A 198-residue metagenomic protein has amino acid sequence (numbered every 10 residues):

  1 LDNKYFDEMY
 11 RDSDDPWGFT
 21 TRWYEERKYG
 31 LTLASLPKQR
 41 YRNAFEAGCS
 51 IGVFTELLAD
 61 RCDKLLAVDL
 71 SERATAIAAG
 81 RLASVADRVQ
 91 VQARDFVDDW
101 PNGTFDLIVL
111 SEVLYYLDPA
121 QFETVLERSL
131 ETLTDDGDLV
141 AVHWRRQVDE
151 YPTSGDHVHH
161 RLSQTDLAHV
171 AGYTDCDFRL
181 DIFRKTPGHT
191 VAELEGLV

Functional and structural regions predicted by a protein language model:
L1-Q39, N43-A47, I51-G103, L117-E131 (+1 more regions): Class I (Rossmann-like) S-adenosyl-L-methionine-dependent methyltransferase catalytic domain, capturing the SAM-binding
V109: A conserved beta-strand element that flanks and buttresses the S-adenosyl-L-methionine
V113: Hydrophobic adenine-recognition pocket in adenosine-nucleotide-binding enzymes
